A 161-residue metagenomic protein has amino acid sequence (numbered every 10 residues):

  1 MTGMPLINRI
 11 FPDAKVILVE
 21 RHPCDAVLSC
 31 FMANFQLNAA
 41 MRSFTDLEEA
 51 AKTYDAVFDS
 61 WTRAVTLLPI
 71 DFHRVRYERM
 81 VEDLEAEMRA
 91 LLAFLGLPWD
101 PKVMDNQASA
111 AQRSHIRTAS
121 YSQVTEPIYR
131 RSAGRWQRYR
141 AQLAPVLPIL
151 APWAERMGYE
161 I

Functional and structural regions predicted by a protein language model:
M1, R21-A26, M80-E82: Conserved nucleotide-binding/hydrolysis micro-motifs of P-loop NTPases
M1-T2, A56: Adenylate-forming
T2-L6, V146: Long, K/E/R/D-enriched contiguous segments that form extended
I7-F31: Conserved phosphate-donor/acceptor-positioning beta-strand/loop module used by diverse small-molecule
C30-R74, E82-I161: PAPS-dependent sulfotransferases, especially Golgi type II membrane carbohydrate sulfotransferases
Y77: Short acidic donor-binding/metal-coordinating loop in glycosyltransferase active sites
